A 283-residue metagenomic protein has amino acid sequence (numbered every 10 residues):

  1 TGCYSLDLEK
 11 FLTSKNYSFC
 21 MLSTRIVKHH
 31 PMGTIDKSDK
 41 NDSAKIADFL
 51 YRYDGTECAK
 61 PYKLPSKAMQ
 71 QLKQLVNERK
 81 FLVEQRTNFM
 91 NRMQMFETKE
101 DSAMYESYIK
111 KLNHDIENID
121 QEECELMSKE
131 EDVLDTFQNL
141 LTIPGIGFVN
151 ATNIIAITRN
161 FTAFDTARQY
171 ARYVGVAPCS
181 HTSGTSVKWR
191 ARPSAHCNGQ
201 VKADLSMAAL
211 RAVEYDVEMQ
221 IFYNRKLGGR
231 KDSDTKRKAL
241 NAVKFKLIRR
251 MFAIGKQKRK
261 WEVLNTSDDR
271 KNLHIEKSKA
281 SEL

Functional and structural regions predicted by a protein language model:
T1-P31: Conserved DEDDh/DEDDy metal-dependent 3′-5′ exonuclease domain
T1-Y4, I46, A209: Acidic beta-strand-to-loop metal/phosphate-binding motif
S23, D42, I46, L82 (+4 more regions): Short, conserved catalytic/metal-binding motifs centered on acidic residues
T24-N139: Long, charge-rich intrinsically disordered scaffolds of nucleic-acid metabolism proteins
Y53-C58, N160-A163, R211-M219, R249-V263: Short helix-capping/linker segments at secondary-structure and domain boundaries
L72, I154, D204-A209, V243 (+2 more regions): Short alpha-helical scaffolding segments that buttress acidic/His motifs in well-ordered protein cores
T142, F148, I154-K236: Phosphate-backbone recognition surface of nucleic-acid-processing proteins
S186, Y223-L283: Low-complexity, acidic/Ser/Thr- and charged residue-rich accessory regions of DNA metabolism proteins
